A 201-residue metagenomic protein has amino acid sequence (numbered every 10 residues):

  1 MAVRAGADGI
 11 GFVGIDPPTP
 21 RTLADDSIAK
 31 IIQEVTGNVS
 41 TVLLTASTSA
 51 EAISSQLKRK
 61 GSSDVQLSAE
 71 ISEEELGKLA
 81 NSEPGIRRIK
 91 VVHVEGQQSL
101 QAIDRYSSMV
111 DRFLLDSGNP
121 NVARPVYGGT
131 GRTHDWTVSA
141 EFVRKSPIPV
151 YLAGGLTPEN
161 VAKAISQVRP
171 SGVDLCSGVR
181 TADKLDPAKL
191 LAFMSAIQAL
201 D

Functional and structural regions predicted by a protein language model:
M1-G172, S177-D201: Conserved N-terminal beta1-alpha1 strand-loop-helix module at the mouth
